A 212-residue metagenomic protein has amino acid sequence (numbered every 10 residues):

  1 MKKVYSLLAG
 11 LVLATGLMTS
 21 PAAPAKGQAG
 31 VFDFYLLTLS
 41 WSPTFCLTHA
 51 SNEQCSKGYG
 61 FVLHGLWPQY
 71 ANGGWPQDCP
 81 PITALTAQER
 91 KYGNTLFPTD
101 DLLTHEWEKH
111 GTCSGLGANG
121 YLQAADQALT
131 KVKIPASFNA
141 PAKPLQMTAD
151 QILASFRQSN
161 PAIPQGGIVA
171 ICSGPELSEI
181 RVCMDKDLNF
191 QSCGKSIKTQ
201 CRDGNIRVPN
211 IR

Functional and structural regions predicted by a protein language model:
M1-A9: Bacterial N-terminal signal peptides that target proteins for export
A9-G16: Bacterial N-terminal signal peptides
L13, H49, W75, G115-L116: Amphipathic alpha-helical interaction segments
L17-A22: N-terminal signal peptide c-region/cleavage motif recognized by signal peptidases
K26-Q28, G60, Q88-K91, P98-R212: C-terminal, well-folded lobe of enzymatic/effector domains
K26-T99: Betabetaalpha-Me/HNH-type nuclease active-site subdomain
